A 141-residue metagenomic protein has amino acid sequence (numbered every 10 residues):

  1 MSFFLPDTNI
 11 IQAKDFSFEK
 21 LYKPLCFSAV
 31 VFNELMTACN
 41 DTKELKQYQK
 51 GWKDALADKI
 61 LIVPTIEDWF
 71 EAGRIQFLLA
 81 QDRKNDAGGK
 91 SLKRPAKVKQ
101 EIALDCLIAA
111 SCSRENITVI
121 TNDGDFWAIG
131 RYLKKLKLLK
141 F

Functional and structural regions predicted by a protein language model:
M1-D54: Short, well-structured N-terminal submotif of metal-dependent ribonuclease cores
M1-L5, A109-F141: Acidic, PIN/NYN-like endoribonuclease modules and their adjacent C-terminal/linker elements
I10-I11, V31, D68, I108 (+1 more regions): Alpha-helix capping/helix-boundary segments
D15, C39, Q76, G130-L133: Short, flexible helix/strand-to-coil boundary loops that buttress conserved ligand/catalytic motifs in alpha/beta
L35, Q100, K134: Catalytic phosphate/metal-binding cores of nucleic-acid and nucleotide-processing enzymes, i.e., regions that mediate
T42-K46, L79, L136-K140: Short, hinge-like loop/turn segments at secondary-structure boundaries
I60-E67, K137-F141: Short acidic-hydrophobic, aromatic-tinged amphipathic segments that line or gate anion-handling sites
I62-N122: Active-site neighborhoods of divalent-metal-dependent phosphate/nucleic-acid chemistry enzymes
